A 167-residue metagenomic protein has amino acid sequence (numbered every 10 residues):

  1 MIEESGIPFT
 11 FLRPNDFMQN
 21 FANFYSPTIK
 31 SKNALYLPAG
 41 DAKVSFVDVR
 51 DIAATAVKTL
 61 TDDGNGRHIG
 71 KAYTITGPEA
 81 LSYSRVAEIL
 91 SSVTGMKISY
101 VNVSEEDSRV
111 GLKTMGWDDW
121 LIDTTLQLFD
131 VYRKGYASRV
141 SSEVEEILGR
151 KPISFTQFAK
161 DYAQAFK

Functional and structural regions predicted by a protein language model:
M1-S99, V103, V110-M115, W120-L121 (+1 more regions): Oxidoreductase cofactor-interface core, primarily capturing Rossmann-like NAD(P)-dependent enzymes
E106-K167: A hydrophobic C-terminal alpha-helical subdomain
